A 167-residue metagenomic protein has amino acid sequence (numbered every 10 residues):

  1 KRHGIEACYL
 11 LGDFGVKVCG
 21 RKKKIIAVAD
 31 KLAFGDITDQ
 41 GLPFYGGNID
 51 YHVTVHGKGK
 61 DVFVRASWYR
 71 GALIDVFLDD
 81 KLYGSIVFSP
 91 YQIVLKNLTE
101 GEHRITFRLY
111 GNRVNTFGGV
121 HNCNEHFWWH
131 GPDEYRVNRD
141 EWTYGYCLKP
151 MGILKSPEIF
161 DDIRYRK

Functional and structural regions predicted by a protein language model:
K1-V53, A66-W68, R104-K167: An acidic-aromatic loop/edge-strand motif
C19, S85-I86: Short capping micro-motif at the N-terminus of alpha-helices
Y51-V53, S89-I93: Short strand-edge motifs at loop-to-beta-strand transitions and within beta-strands of extracellular beta-rich domains
V55-D80, I86, I105-L109: Aromatic-lined ligand-binding clefts that engage carbohydrates, nucleic acids, or primary amines
A72, S89-P90, S156: Short, proline-centered helix/strand-breaking motifs
V87, K96, G145-Y146: Repeat-unit-sized solenoid/scaffold elements
